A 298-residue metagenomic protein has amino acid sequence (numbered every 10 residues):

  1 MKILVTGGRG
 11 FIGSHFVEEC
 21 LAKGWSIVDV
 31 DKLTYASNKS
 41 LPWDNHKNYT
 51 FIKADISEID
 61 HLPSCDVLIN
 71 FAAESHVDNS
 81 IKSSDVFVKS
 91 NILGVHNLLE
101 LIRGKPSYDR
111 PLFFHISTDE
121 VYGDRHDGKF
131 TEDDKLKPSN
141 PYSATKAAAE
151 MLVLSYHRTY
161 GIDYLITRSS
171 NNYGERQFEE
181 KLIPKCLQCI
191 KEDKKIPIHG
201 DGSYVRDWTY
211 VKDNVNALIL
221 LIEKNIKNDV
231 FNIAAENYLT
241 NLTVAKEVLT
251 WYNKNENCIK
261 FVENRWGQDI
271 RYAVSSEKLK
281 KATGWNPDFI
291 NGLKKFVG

Functional and structural regions predicted by a protein language model:
M1-N172, K212: N-terminal Rossmann-like NAD(P)+-binding domain of SDR-like oxidoreductases, especially those catalyzing
F11, A36, S75, Q177 (+2 more regions): Short alpha-helical
S14, I190-G298: C-terminal substrate-binding subdomain of Rossmann-fold SDR/epimerase-dehydratase oxidoreductases
H15, P63, N79-K82, Q177-K181 (+3 more regions): Generic recognition of short, well-ordered alpha-helical segments
S37, A72-S75, N79, S84 (+8 more regions): A general structural signal marking secondary-structure boundaries and capping sites
L98, V153, C186, L279-K280: Structural element of the ATP-grasp superfamily
G128, E179-L187, V248: A glycine/serine/threonine-rich, flexible loop-to-helix segment that serves as the NAD(P) cofactor-binding "lid"
A148, L152, Y156, C186 (+2 more regions): Hydrophobic alpha-helix immediately C-terminal to the catalytic Tyr-X-X-X-Lys motif of short-chain
